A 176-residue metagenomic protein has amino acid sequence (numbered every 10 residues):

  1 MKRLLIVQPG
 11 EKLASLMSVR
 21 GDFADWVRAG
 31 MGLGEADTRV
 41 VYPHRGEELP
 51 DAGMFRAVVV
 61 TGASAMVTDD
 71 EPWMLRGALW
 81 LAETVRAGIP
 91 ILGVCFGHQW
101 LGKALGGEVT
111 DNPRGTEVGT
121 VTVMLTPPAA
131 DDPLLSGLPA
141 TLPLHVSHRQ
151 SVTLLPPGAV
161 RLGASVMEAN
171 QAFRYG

Functional and structural regions predicted by a protein language model:
M1-A87: N-terminal beta1-alpha1 cap of cysteine-dependent amidohydrolase-like domains
K12, G46, M66, Q99 (+3 more regions): Surface-exposed, flexible loop/turn segments at secondary-structure boundaries
L16-M17, D69-D70, G102-A104, P156 (+1 more regions): Short glycine-/acidic-enriched loop or helix-start segments at secondary-structure transitions that form or flank
D25-A29, Q99, D132, R149-Q150: Active-site phosphate/pyrophosphate- and oxyanion-stabilizing loops and adjacent acidic/basic residues in soluble
G34, W80, A87-G88, T141 (+2 more regions): Structured helix-beta-strand junction loops
T61-A129: Cysteine-nucleophile active-site neighborhood
L105-G176: Pocket-forming structural segment of enzyme catalytic cores
